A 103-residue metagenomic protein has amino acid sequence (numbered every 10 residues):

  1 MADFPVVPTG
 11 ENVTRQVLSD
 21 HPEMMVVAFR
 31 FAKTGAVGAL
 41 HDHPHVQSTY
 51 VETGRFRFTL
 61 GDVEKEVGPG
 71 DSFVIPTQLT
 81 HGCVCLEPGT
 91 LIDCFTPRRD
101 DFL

Functional and structural regions predicted by a protein language model:
M1-M25, A39: A short, N-terminal "cap"/entry segment at the start of jelly-roll beta-barrel domains of the cupin/DSBH fold
R15, V26-A28, F58, D93: Short hydrophobic/aromatic-rich beta-strand segments that constitute the beta-sheet cores of beta-sandwich/beta-barrel
V27-D42: Conserved short histidine dyad/triad with adjacent acidic residue
P44-F56, G61: Glycine- and acidic-residue-biased ligand/ion/polar-headgroup-sensing regions
E52-T53, G68-P69, E87: A cytosolic small-molecule/anion-sensing beta-strand core signal
V63-T77: Short acidic-glycine-tyrosine-enriched beta hairpin
T77-D101: Ligand-binding loop in jelly-roll beta-barrel domains
